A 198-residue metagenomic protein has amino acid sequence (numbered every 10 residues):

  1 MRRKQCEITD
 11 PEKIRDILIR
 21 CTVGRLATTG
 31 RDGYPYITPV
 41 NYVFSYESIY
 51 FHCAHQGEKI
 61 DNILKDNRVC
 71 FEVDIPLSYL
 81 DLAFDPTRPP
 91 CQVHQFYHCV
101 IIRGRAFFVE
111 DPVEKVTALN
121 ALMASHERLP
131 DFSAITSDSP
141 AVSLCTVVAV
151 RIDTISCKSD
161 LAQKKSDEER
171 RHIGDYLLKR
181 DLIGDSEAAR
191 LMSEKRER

Functional and structural regions predicted by a protein language model:
M1-Y50: An N-terminal domain-cap segment
I19, K65-V69, A121-R128: Short, intrinsically disordered, mixed-charge
T22, T38, S45-E47, K65-V69 (+2 more regions): A generic structural signal for short beta-strands and their flanking turns/coil linkers
T28-R31, I60, R88-C91, T136-S137: Catalytic micro-motifs at enzyme active sites that drive phosphoryl/nucleotidyl and oxygen chemistry
D32-Y34, Y42-Y50, H55-G57, R68-V69 (+2 more regions): Short, charged/polar surface micro-motifs in flexible loops or helix N-caps
Y42, G104-A106, V150-I152: A structural signal for short, well-ordered beta-strand segments
Q56-A118: Short, structured beta-strand-loop surface elements
E110-R198: C-terminal edge-of-domain segments
